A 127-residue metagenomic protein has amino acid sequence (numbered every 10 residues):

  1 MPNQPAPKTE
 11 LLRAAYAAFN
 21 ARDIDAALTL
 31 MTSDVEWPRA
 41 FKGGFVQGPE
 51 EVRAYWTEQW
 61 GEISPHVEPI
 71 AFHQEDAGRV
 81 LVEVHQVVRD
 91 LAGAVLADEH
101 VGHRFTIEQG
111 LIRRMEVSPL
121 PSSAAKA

Functional and structural regions predicted by a protein language model:
M1-L30, S123-A127: Short, low-complexity N-terminal intrinsically disordered segments enriched in polar/charged residues
M1-P5, F41, F45, A94: Alpha-helix initiation/capping motif
P2-N3, R53-A127: A beta-strand edge to alpha-helix "cap/lid" segment located at domain peripheries
L12-A15, A26-L28, V35, G48 (+3 more regions): Hydrophobic pocket/interface hotspot
E36-V46, E58, E62, S118: A short gly/proline-enriched turn/hairpin at secondary-structure junctions
